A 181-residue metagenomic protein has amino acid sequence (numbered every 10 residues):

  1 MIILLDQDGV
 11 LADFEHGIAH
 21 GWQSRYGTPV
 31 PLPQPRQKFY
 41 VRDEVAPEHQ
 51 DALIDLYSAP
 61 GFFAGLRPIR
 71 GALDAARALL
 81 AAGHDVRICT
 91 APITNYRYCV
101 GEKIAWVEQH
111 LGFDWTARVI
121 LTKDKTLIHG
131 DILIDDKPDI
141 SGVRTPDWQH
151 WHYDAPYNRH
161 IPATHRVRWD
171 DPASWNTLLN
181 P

Functional and structural regions predicted by a protein language model:
M1-Q50: Active-site neighborhood of HAD-like aspartate-dependent phosphohydrolases
I2, D74, P156-P181: Charged phosphate-binding loop/patch that engages nucleotide di/tri-phosphates or the phosphate backbone of nucleic
T28-V30, K38-R77: Metal-dependent phosphoesterase signature
F63-R67, A72-K103, V107: Substrate-recognition element of Asp-dependent hydrolases with the DxDx(T/V) motif
L79, W115-T116, R168, S174: Electrostatic, structured charged patches in enzyme active sites and in nucleic-acid/phosphate-binding
G83, T116-A117, H129-D131, D147-W148 (+1 more regions): Short, well-ordered alpha-helix to beta-strand connector turns
C89-V143: Substrate-recognition "cap/lid" segment bordering the active-site pocket of phosphatases
I134-D170: Acidic, Mg2+-coordinating phosphoryl-transfer loop and its flanking beta/alpha structural elements, shared across
